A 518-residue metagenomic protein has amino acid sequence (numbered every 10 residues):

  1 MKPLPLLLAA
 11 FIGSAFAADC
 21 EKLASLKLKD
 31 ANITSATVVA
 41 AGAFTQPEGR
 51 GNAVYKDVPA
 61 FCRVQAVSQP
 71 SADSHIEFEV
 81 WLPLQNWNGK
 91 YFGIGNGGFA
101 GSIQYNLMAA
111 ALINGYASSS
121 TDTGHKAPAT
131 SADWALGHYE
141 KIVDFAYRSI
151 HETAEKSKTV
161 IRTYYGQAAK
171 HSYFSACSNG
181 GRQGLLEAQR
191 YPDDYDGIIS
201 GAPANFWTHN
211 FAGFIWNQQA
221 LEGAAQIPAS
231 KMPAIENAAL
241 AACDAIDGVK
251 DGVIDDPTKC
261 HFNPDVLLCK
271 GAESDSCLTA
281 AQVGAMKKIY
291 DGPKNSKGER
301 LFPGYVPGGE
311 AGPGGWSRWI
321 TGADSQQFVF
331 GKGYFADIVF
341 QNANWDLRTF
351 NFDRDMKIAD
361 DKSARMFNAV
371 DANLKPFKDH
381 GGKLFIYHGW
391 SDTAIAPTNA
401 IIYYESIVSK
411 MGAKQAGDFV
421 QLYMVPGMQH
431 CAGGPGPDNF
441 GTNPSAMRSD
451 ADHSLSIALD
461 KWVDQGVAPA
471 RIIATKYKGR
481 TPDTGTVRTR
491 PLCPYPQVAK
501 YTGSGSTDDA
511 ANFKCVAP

Functional and structural regions predicted by a protein language model:
M1-A9: Sec-dependent signal peptide recognition, specifically the positively charged N-region followed immediately by
L8-A17: Hydrophobic h-region of N-terminal signal peptides that target proteins for export in Gram-negative bacteria
F16-K90, Y105-N106, K250-I254, N263-W345 (+3 more regions): Catalytic-loop region of hydrolases
N88, G97-G166, A212-G213, A220-L221 (+2 more regions): Cap/lid segment of the alpha/beta-hydrolase catalytic domain
I142, L186-A188, D193-K294, D438-A451: A catalytic-pocket lid/entrance helix-loop region that shapes and gates access to the active site across common
A176-G180, G184: Gly/Ala-rich beta-loop-alpha elbow adjacent to hydrolase catalytic centers
I386-H388: Short beta-strand/loop motif that positions the catalytic acidic residue of the alpha/beta-hydrolase fold
A394-T398: Conserved alpha/beta-hydrolase "acid-adjacent" motif
